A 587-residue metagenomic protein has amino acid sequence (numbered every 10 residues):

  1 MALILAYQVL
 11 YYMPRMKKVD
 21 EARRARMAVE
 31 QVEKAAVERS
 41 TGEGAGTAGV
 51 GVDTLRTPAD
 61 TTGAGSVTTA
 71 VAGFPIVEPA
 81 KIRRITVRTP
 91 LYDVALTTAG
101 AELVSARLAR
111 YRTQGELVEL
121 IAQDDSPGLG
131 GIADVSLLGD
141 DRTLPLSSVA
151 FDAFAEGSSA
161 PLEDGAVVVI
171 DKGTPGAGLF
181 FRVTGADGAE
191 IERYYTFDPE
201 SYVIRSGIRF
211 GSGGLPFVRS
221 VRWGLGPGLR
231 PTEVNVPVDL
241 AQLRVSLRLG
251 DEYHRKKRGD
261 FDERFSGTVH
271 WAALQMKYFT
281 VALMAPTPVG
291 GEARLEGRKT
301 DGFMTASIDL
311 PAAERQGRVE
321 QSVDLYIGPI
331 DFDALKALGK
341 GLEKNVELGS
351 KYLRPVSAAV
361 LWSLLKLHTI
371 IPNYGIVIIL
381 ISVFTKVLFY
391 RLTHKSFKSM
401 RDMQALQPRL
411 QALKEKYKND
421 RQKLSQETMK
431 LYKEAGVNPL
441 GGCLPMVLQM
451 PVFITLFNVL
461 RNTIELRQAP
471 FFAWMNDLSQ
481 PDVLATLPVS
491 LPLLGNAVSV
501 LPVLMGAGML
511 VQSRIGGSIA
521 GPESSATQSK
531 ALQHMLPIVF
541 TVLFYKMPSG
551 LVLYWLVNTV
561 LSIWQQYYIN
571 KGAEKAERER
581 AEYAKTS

Functional and structural regions predicted by a protein language model:
M1-E33, E38-R39, L96, I208-R209 (+6 more regions): Helix-loop-helix
V9-D125, F181, K585-S587: Juxtamembrane extramembrane loops of integral membrane proteins
E43-G49, T54-T57, T61-A64, T68-A72 (+4 more regions): Intrinsic low-complexity, intrinsically disordered segments enriched in polar/basic residues
A59-A70, A177-F181, E252-K256, A293-T300 (+3 more regions): N-terminal start-of-chain detector that recognizes signal peptides and the immediate post-cleavage beginning
P79-V346: Soluble non-transmembrane domains of integral membrane proteins
